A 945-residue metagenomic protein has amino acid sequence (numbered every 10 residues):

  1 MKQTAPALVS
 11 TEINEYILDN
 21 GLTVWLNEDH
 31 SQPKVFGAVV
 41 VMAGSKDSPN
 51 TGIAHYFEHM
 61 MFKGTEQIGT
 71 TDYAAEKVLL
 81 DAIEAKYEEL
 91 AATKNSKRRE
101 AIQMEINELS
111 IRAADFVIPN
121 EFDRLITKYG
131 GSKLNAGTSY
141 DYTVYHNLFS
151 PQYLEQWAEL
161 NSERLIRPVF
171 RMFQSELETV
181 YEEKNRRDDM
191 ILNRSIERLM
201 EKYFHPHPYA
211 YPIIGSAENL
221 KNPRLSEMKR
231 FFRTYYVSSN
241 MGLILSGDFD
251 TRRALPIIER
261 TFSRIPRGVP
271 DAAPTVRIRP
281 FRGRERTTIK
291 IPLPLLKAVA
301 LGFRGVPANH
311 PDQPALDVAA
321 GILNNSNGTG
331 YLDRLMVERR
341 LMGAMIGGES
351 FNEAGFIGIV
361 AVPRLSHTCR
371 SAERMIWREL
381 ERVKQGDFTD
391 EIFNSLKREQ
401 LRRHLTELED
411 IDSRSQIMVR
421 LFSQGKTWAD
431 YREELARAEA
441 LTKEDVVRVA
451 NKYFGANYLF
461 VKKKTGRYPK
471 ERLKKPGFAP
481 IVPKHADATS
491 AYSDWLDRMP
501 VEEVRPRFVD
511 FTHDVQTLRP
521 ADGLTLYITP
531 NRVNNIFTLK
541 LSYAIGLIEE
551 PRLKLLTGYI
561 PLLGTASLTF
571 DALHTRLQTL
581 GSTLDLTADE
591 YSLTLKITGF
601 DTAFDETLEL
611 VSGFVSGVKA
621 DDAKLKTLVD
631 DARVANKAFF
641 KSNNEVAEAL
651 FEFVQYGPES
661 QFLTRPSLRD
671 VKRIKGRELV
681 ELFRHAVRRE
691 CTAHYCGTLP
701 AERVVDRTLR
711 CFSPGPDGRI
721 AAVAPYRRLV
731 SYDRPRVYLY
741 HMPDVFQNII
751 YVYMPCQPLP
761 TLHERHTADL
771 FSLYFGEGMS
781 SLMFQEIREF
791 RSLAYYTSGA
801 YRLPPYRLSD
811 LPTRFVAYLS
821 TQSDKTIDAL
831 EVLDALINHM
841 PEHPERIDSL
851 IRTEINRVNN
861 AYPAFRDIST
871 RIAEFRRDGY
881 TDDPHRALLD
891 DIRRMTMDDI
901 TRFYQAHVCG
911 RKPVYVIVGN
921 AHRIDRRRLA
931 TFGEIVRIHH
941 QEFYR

Functional and structural regions predicted by a protein language model:
M1-T23, D250-P292, A298, D333 (+9 more regions): Proteolytic maturation boundary segments
N27, Q32-D47, I53-Y56, T70-E163 (+16 more regions): M16 family metallopeptidases and their MPP-like homologs
M60-D72: Metal-associated gating/positioning segment near the N- to mid-region
E163-R171, T261-V269, W377-F388, S612-D622 (+3 more regions): A common structural junction motif
Y181-D188: Carboxylate/His-rich catalytic cores and anion/metal-binding grooves
